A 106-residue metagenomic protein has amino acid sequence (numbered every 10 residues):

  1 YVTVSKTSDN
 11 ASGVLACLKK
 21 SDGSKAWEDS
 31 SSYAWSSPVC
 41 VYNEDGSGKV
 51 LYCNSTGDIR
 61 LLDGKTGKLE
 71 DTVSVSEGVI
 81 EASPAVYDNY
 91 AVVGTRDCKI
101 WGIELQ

Functional and structural regions predicted by a protein language model:
Y1-L15, S32-I59, E77-W101, L105: Repeat-blade elements of multi-bladed beta-propeller folds
V14, K19-S30, K68-S76, Q106: Aromatic (tryptophan-biased) beta-strands that constitute blades/sheets of beta-rich domains
L61-D63: N-terminal leader/auxiliary helical segments
